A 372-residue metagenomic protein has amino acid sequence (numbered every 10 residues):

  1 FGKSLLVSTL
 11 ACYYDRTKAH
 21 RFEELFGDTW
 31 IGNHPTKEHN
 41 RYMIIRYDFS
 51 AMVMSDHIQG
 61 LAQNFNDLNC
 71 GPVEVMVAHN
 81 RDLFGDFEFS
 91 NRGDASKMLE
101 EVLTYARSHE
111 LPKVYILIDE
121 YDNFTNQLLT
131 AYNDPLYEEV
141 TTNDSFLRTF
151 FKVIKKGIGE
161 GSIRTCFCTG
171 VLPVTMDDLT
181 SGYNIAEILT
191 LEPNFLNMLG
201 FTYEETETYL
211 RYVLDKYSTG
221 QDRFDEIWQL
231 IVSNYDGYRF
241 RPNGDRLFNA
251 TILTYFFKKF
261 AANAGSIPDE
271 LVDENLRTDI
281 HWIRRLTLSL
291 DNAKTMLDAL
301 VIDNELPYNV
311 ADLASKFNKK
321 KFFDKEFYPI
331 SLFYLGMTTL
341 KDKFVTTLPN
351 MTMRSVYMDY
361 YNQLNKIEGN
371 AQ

Functional and structural regions predicted by a protein language model:
K3: Conserved lysine of the Walker
L6: Hydrophobic positions on the alpha1 helix immediately C-terminal to the Walker A/P-loop
C12-A78: P-loop NTPase motor core
R46, Y115-D119, R148-K152, I163-V171: Structural recognition of the conserved hydrophobic beta-strand(s) that form the central parallel beta-sheet of P-loop
E101-H109, L136-R164: Substrate-engagement module of ASCE P-loop NTPases
E110-V140: Conserved P-loop NTPase "ATPase switch" module shared by AAA+ and STAND
T175-S181, L189-K259: Amphipathic alpha-helical segments of the small helical/lid subdomains adjacent to P-loop NTPase cores
A186-E187, R246-Q372: Extended alpha-helical interface modules used as scaffolds for assembling large macromolecular complexes
